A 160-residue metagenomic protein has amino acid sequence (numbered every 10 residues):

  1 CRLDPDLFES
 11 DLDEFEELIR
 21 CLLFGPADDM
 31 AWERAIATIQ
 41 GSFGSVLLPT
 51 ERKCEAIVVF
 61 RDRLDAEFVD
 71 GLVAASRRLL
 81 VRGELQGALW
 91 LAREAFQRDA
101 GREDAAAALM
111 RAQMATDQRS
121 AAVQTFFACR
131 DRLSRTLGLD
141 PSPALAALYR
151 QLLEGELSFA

Functional and structural regions predicted by a protein language model:
C1-A160: Intrinsically disordered, charged and Pro/Gly-enriched terminal/linker segments that flank large helical-solenoid
